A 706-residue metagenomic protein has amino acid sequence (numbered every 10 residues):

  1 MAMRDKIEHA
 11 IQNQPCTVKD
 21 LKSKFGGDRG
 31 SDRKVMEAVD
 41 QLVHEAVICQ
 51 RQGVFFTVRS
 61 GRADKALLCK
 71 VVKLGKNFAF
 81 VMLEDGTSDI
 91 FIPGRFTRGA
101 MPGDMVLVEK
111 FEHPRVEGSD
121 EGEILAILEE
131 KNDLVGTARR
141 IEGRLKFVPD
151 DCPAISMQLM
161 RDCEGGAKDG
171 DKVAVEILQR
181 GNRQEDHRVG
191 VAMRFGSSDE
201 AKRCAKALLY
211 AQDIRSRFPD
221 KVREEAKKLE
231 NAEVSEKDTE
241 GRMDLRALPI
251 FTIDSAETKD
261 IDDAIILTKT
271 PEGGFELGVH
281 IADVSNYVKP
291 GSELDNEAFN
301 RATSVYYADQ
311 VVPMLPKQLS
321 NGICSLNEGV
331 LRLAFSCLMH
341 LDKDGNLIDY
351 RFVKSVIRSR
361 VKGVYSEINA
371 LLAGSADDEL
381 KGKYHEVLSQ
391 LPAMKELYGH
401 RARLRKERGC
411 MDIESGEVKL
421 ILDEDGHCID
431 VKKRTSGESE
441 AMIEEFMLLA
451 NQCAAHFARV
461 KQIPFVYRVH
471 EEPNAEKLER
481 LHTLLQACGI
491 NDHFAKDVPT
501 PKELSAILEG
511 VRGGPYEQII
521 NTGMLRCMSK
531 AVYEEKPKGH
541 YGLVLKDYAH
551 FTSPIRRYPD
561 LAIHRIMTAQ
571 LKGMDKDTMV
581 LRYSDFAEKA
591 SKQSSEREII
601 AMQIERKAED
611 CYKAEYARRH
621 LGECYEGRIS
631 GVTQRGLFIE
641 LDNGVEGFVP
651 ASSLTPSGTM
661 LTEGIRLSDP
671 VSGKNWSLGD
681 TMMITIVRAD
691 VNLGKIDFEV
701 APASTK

Functional and structural regions predicted by a protein language model:
M1-G278, S285-L331, N369-L372, E615 (+3 more regions): Charge-lined substrate channels and their catalytic hotspots, especially those that engage the 3′ end of RNA
S23, A174, Q179-R180, S197 (+6 more regions): Electropositive polyanion-binding surfaces
